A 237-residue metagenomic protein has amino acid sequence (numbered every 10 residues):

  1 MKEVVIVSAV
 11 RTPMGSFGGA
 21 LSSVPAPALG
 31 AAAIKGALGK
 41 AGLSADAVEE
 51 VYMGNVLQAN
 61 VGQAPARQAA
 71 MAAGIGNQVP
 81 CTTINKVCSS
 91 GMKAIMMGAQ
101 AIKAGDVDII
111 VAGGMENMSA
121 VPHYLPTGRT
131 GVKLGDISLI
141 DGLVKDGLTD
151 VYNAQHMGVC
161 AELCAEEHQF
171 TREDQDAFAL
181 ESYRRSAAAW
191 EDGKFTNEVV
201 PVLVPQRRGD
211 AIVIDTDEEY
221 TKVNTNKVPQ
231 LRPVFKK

Functional and structural regions predicted by a protein language model:
M1-V61, P65-A73, P80, C160-R172 (+2 more regions): Conserved active-site "lid/cap" helical segment
V10-P13, G54-A59, K86-S90, G114-S119: Acidic, glycine-rich active-site loops and adjacent beta-strand->loop/helix elements that engage anionic groups
R11-T12, S23-A32, D174-K237: N-terminal extracellular/periplasmic Venus flytrap/periplasmic-binding protein-like
D46-G54, P80-N85, A112-M115, D174-E181 (+1 more regions): Beta-strand segments within the central parallel beta-sheet cores of soluble alpha/beta enzyme folds
N55-I109, I140, V151-V159, K222-K237: Conserved catalytic cysteine-centered active-site region of acyl-thioester-dependent Claisen-condensing enzymes
K86-E116, A165-K194: Active-site-proximal alpha-helical scaffold in enzymes
I109-L163: Flexible glycine-/small-residue-enriched beta->alpha junction loops that bind anionic phosphate/pyrophosphate groups
